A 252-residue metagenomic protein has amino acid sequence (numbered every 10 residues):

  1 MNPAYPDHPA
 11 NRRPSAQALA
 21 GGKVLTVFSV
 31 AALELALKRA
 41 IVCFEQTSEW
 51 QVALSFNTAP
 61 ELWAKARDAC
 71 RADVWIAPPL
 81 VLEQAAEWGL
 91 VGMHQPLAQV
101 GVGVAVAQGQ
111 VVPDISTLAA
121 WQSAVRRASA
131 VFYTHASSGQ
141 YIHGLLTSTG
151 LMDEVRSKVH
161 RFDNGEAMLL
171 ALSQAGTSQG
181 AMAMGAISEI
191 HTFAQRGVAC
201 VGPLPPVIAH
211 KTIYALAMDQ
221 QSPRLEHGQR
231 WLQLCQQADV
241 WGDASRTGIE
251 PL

Functional and structural regions predicted by a protein language model:
M1-T47, S55, P60, A64-C70 (+5 more regions): Exported/periplasmic ABC-transporter solute-binding proteins
V52: Hydrophobic anchor at the start of a short beta-strand that flanks the dinucleotide cofactor-binding loop
V74: Active-site beta3 strand of CheY-like receiver
